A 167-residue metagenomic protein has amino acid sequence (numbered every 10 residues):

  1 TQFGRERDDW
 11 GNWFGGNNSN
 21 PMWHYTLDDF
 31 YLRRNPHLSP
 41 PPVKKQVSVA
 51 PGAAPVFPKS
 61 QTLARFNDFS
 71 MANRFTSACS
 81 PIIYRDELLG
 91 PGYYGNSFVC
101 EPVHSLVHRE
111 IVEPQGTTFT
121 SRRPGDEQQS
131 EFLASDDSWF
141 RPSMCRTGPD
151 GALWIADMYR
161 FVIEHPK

Functional and structural regions predicted by a protein language model:
T1-K167: Beta-propeller domains with acidic blade repeats across secreted/periplasmic ectodomains and cytosolic WD/CNH propellers
